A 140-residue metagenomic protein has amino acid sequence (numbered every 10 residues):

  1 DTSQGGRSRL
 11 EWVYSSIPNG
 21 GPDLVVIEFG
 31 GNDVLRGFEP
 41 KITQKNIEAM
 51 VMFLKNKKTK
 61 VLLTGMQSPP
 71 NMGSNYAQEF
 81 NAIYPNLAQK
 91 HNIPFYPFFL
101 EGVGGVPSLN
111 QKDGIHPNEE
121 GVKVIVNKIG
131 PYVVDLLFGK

Functional and structural regions predicted by a protein language model:
D1-S3: Short beta->alpha junction loops
S8-K140: Alpha-helical cap/lid subdomain in secreted, periplasmic, or secretory-pathway luminal O-acyl-processing enzymes
